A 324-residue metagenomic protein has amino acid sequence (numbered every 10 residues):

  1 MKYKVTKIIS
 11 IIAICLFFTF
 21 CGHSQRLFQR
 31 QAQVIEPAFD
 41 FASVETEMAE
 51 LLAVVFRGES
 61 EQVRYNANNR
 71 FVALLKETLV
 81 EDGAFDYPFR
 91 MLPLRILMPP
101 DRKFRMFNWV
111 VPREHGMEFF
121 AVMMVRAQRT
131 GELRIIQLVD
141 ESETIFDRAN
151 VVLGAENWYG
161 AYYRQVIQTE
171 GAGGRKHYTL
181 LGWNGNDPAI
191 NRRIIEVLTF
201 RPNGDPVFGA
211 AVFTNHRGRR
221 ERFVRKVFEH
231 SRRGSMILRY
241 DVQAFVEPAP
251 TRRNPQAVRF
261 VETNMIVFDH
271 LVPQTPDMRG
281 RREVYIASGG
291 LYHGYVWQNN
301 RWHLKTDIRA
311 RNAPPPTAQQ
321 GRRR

Functional and structural regions predicted by a protein language model:
M1-S43: Bacterial Sec-dependent N-terminal signal peptides
A38-F41, E45-M124: Solvent-exposed N-terminal domain segments of exported/luminal and surface proteins
K103-V110, K176-N184, N264-H270: Short beta-strand elements that form the blades of beta-propeller/WD-repeat-like and other beta-sheet-rich scaffold
E114-A155: Structured extracytoplasmic
F120-R129, I194-P202, E283-N299: Beta-propeller blade signature
R134-E141, V207-H216, L304-A310: Beta-propeller fold detector
A149-W158, Y162-A172, N186, V207-G294: Short aromatic loop motif centered on NTY/YTY
E283, A313-P314: Terminal, non-globular segments
